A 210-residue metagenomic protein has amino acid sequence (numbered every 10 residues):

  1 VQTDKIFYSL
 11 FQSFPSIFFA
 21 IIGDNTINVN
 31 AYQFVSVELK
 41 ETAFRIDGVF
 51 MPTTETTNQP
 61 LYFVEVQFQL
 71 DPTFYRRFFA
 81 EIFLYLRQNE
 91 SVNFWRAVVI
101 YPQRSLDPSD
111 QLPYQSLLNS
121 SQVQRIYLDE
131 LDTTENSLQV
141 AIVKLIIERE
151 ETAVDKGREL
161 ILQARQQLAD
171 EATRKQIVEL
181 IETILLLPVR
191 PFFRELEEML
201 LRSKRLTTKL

Functional and structural regions predicted by a protein language model:
V1-V140, K156, K209-L210: Accessory alpha/beta interaction modules
E55-F68, V154-L210: Short, charged alpha-helical interaction segments and adjacent helix-coil junctions
F83, L138-E148, E179-L187: Short, hydrophobic/amphipathic alpha-helical patches that form generic packing surfaces within helical domains
I126-T134, A141, L145-L168: Compact structured core domains
